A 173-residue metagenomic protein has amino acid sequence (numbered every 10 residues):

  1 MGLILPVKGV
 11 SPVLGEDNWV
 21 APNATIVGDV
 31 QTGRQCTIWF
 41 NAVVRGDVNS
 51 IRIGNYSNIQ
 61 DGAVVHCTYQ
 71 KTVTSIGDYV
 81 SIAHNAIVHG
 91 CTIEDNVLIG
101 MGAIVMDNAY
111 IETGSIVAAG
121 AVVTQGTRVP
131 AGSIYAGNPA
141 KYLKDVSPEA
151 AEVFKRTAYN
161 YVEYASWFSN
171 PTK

Functional and structural regions predicted by a protein language model:
M1-V13, D47, N55, D61-V64 (+3 more regions): Glycine-rich hexapeptide-repeat left-handed beta-helix
G9, L14-N58, G62-T68: A positional/architectural concept
S81: Short proline/glycine- and basic residue-enriched helix-capping loop/turn segments at helix->loop/beta transitions
